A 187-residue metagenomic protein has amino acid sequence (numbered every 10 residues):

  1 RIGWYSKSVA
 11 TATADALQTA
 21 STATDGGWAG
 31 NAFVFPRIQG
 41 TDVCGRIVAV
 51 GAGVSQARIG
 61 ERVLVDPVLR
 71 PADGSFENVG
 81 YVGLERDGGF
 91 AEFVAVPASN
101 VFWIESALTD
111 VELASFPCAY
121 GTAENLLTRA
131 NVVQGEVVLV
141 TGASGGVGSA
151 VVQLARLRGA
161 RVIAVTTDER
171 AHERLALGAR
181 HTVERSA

Functional and structural regions predicted by a protein language model:
R1-G3, G74: Cytochrome P450 core scaffold surrounding the K-helix E-X-X-R motif and the conserved "meander" helix-loop region
W4-L69: Glycine-rich beta-strand-centered segment in the early N-terminal region that forms part of a ligand/cofactor-binding
G26-V34, D66-G142: NAD(P)H dinucleotide-binding glycine-rich loop of Rossmann-like/cofactor-binding domains, especially the beta1-alpha1
I47, A57, V63, V101-I104 (+3 more regions): Hydrophobic packing within well-folded, soluble alpha/beta domains
I59, G74-S75, A150: Short glycine-/acidic-enriched loop or helix-start segments at secondary-structure transitions that form or flank
L108-S186: Mid-domain Rossmann-like dinucleotide-binding core that forms the NAD(H)/NADP(H) cofactor-binding site
